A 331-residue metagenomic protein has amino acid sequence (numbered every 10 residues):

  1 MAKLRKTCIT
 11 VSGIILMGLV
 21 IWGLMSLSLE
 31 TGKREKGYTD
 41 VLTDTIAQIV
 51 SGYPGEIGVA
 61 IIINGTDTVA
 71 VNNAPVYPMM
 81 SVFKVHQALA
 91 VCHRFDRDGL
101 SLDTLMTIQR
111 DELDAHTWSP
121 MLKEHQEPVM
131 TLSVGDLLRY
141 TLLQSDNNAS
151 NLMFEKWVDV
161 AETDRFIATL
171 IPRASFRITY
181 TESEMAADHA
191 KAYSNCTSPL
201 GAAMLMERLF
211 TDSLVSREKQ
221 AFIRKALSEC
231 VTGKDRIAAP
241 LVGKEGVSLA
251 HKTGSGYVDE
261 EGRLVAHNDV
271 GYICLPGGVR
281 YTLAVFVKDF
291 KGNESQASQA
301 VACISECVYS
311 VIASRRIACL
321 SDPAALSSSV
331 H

Functional and structural regions predicted by a protein language model:
L4-Y53, E155-K156, V160-A161, R208-V247 (+1 more regions): Structured C-terminal helix/loop/strand segments within mature extracytoplasmic catalytic/sensor domains
P54-Y77: Short, conserved catalytic-motif segment at the N-terminal edge
E56, N151-L214: Mid-domain, small-residue-enriched loop/turn segments at the edges of structured enzyme/sensor domains
I62-N64, R110-D111, L142-S145, M153-W157 (+4 more regions): Active-site-proximal beta-strand/loop segments in catalytic clefts of secreted hydrolases
A70-N73, S133-L137, Q144-S150, E182-A190 (+1 more regions): Flexible glycine/proline-enriched surface loops and loop-helix/loop-strand junctions
P78-I108, T141, L283: Active-site SXXK
H93-H116, V160-T163, S216-Q220: Short, well-structured active-site flanking segments
L113-N151: Conserved catalytic neighborhood of penicillin-recognizing serine enzymes
